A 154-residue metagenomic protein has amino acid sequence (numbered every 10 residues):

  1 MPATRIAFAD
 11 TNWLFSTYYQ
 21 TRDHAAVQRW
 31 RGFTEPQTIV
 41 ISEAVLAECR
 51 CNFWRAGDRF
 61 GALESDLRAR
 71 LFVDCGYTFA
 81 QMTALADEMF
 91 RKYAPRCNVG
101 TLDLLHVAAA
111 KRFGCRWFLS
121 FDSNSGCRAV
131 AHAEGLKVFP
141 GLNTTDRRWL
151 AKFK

Functional and structural regions predicted by a protein language model:
M1-I41, F53-A62, F121: Short, well-structured N-terminal submotif of metal-dependent ribonuclease cores
M1-I6, H24, S42, R112-K154: Acidic, PIN/NYN-like endoribonuclease modules and their adjacent C-terminal/linker elements
L14-F15, L46, G126: A generic structural signal for short hydrophobic patches within well-formed alpha-helices
R31-T34, L67, A131: A generic structural signal for well-ordered alpha-helical segments
A47-E48, Y77-A84, N143-A151: A short acidic, often aromatic-flanked loop/helix-cap motif at beta-alpha or helix-coil junctions that lines enzyme
R59-T83: Helix-adjacent hinge/juxtasegments
C75-A129: Active-site neighborhoods of divalent-metal-dependent phosphate/nucleic-acid chemistry enzymes
